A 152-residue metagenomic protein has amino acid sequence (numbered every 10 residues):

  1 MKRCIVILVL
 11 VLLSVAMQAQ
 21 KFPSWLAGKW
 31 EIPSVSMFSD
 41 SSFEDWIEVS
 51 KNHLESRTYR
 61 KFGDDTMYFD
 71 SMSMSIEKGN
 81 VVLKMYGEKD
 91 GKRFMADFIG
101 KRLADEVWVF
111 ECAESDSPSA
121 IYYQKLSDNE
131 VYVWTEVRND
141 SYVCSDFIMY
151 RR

Functional and structural regions predicted by a protein language model:
K2-L8: Sec-dependent signal peptide recognition, specifically the positively charged N-region followed immediately by
L10-Q18: Hydrophobic h-region of N-terminal signal peptides that target proteins for export in Gram-negative bacteria
M17-K29: N-terminal helix-cap/turn-to-beta initiation motif at the start of protein domains
I32-E114: Central antiparallel beta-sheet cores of small beta-barrel/beta-sandwich binding domains
R93, D97-G100, D105, N129-R152: Edge beta-strand at a domain terminus
I121-E130: Extended Gly/Ser/Thr-rich low-complexity repeat segments, especially those forming or decorating extracellular
